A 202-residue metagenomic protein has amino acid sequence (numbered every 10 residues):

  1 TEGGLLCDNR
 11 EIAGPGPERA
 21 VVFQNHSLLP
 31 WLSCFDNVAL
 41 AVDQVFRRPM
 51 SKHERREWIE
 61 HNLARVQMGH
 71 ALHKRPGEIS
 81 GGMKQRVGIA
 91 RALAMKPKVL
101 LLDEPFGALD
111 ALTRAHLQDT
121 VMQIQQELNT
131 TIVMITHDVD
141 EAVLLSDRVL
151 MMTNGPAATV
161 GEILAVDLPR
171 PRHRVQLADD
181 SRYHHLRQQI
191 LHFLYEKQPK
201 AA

Functional and structural regions predicted by a protein language model:
E2-P15, S51: Conserved ABC transporter NBD signature motif
P15, F35, A64, L72-R75: Signature (C-motif/LSGGQ) region and adjacent switch/coupling loops of ABC-type ATPase nucleotide-binding domains
V22, I89: Hydrophobic anchor residue at the start of the ABC signature
L32-A41, V143: Short coil-to-helix segment of the ABC ATPase nucleotide-binding domain corresponding to the Q-loop/switch region
D43-F46, M50-A71, Q123: Conserved ABC ATPase "signature" region
K74-G77, M95: Conserved signature/switch motifs of ABC ATPase nucleotide-binding domains
L100-D103: Catalytic Walker B motif of ABC-type/P-loop ATPase nucleotide-binding domains
